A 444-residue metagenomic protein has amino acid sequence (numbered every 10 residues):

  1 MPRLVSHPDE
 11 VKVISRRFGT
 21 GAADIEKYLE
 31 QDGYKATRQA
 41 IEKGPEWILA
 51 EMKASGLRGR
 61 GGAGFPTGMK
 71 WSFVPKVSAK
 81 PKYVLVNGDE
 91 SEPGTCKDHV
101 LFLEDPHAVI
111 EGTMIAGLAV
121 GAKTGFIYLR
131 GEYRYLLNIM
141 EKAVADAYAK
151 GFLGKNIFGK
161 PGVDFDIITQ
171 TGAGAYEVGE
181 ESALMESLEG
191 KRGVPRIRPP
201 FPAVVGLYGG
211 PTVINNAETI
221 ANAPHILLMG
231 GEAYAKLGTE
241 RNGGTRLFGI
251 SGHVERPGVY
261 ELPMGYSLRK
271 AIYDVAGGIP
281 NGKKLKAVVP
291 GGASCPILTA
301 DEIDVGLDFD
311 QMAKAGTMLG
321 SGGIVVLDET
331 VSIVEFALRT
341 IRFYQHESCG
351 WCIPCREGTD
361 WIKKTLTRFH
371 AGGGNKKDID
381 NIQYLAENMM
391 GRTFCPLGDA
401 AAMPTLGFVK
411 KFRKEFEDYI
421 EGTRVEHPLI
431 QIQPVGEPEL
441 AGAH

Functional and structural regions predicted by a protein language model:
M1-L49: Cofactor-/ligand-binding subdomain signature composed of acidic, glycine-rich, tryptophan-containing flexible loops
Y28-K35, V86-D98, P202-L207, G249-V254: Gly-rich Lys/Arg/Thr-decorated short loops/hinges at beta-loop-alpha junctions or inter-strand turns that position
K35-A54, K80-V84, G88, K97-F102 (+5 more regions): Ferredoxin-type iron-sulfur electron-transfer modules in oxidoreductases and energy-metabolism complexes
M52-V74, A116, G174-E186, G190-R192 (+2 more regions): Conserved phosphate/anionic-ligand binding catalytic regions in large, soluble enzymes, centered on
A63-G64, G68-W71, T95-D98, L137-K142 (+9 more regions): Short acidic, glycine/serine/threonine-rich loops at helix termini
D105-A119: Histidine-anchored nucleotide/phosphate-binding helix
G112-A116, P263-N281: Short amphipathic, charge-patterned alpha-helical segments
L137-M264, A276: Hydrophobic alpha-helical positions that pack around
